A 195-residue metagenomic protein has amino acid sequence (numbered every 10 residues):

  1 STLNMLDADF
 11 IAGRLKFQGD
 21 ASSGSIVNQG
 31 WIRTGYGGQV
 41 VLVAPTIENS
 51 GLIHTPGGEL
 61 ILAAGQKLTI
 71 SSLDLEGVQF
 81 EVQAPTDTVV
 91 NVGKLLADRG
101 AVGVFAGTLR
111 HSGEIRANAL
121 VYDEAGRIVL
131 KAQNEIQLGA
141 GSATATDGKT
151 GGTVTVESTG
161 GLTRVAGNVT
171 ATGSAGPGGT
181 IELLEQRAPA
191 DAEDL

Functional and structural regions predicted by a protein language model:
S1-L195: Extracellular and secretory-pathway beta-repeat/beta-biased strand scaffolds
